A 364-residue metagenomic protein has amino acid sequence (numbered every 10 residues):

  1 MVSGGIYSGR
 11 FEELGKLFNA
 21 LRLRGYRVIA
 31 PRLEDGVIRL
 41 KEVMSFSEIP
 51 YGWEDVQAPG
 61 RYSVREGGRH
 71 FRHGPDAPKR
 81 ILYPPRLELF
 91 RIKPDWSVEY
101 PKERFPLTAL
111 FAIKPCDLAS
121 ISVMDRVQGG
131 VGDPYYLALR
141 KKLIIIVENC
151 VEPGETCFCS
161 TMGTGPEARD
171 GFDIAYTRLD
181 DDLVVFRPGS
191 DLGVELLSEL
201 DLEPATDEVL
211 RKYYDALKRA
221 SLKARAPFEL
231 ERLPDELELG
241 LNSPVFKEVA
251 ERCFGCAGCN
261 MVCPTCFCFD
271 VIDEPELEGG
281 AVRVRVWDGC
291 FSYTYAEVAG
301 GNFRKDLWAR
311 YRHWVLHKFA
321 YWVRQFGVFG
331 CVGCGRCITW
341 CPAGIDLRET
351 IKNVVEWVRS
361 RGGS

Functional and structural regions predicted by a protein language model:
V2-E238, F246: Iron-sulfur-associated redox domains of electron-transfer enzymes in respiratory and anaerobic energy metabolism
E12, F111, P244, E248-F254 (+1 more regions): Short, well-structured alpha-helical interface segments that form or flank functional binding sites
E13-L17, C259, V286, D346: General structural feature for long, well-ordered alpha-helical segments within catalytic domains of soluble enzymes
R27, C259, C337: Residue-level detector of anion-binding/catalytic polar loops
I113, D117-L118, T265-V271: Hydrophobic/aromatic-rich, well-ordered segments within soluble, folded domains that form packed cores
A119, M162, C256-V262, C266 (+3 more regions): General secretory precursor processing signal
F228-E236, C253-P264: Oxyanion-binding "anion nests"
L230-E251, F269-S364: Ferredoxin-type iron-sulfur electron-transfer modules in oxidoreductases and energy-metabolism complexes
